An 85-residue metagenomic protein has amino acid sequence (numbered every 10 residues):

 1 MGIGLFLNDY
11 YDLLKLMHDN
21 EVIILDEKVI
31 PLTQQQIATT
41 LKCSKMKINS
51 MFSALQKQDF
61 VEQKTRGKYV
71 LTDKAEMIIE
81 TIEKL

Functional and structural regions predicted by a protein language model:
M1-N20: Short alpha-helical segments that sit at the start of domains
F6-Y10, T33, R66-L85: Short, cationic-aromatic polyanion-contact patches
D19-V29: Short helix-capping/hinge SLiMs at alpha-helix to coil transitions
I30-T40: A short alpha-helical element within helix-turn-helix/winged-helix DNA-binding domains across DNA-binding proteins
K42-K57: Short amphipathic alpha-helical interaction segments
Q56-R66: A short, conserved structural fragment
